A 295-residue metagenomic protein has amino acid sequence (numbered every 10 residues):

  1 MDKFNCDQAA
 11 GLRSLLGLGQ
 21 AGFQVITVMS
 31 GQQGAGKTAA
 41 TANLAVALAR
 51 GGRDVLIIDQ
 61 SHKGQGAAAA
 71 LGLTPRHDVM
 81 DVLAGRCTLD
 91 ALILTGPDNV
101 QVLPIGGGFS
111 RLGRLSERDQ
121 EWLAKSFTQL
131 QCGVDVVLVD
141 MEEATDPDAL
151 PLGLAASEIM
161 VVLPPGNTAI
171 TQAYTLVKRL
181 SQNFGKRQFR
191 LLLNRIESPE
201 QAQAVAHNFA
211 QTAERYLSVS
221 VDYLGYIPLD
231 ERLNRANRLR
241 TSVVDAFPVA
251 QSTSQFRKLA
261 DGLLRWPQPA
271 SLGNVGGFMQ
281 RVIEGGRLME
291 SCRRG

Functional and structural regions predicted by a protein language model:
M1-A35, V46-A47, T88: Extreme N-terminal, non-catalytic leader segments that precede Walker-type/kinase nucleotide-binding cores
F4, S242-G295: NTP-binding/hydrolysis catalytic cores, primarily Walker-type P-loop NTPases
G11, Q60-V102, L224: Phosphate-binding loop that captures ATP/GTP phosphates
S14, G31, P164-P165, F189-A204 (+2 more regions): G-domain G4 guanine-recognition motif of GTPases
A40: Hydrophobic positions on the alpha1 helix immediately C-terminal to the Walker A/P-loop
P104-P151: Cytosolic-facing regulatory segments adjacent to core modules
E142-T145, A156-Y174, P199-A202: Conserved Switch II/interswitch segment of TRAFAC-class P-loop GTPases
Y216-F247, Q255-K258: Beta-strand-loop-alpha "switch" segments that mediate conformational coupling across diverse proteins
